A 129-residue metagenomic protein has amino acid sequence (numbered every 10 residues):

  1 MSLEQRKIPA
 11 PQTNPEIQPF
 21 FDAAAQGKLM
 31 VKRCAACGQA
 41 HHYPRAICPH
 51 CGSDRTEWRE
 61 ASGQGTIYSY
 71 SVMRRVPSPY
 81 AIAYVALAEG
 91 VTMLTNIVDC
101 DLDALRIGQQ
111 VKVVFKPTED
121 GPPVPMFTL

Functional and structural regions predicted by a protein language model:
M1-L29, L129: A broadly conserved sequence feature marking short terminus-proximal activation segments in nucleic acid-centric
S2-L3, N96-L129: Well-ordered alpha/beta subsegment
K28-V31, R45: Residues immediately within or flanking Cys/His clusters that coordinate Zn2+ in small zinc-binding modules
R33-A36, I47-S53: Short, cysteine/histidine-rich loop/knuckle motifs that typically chelate Zn2+
H42, R55-E57, R75: Short functional micro-motifs and their immediate structural scaffolds
E57-Q64, A104-Q109: Short coil-to-beta-strand transition motifs
S71-S78, K116-T118: Short, conserved beta-turn/loop elements at beta-strand boundaries and strand-helix junctions
I82-A88, L94-N96, M126-T128: Short, acidic/hydrophobic/Gly-rich beta-strand patch recurrent on exposed beta strands that often constitutes part
